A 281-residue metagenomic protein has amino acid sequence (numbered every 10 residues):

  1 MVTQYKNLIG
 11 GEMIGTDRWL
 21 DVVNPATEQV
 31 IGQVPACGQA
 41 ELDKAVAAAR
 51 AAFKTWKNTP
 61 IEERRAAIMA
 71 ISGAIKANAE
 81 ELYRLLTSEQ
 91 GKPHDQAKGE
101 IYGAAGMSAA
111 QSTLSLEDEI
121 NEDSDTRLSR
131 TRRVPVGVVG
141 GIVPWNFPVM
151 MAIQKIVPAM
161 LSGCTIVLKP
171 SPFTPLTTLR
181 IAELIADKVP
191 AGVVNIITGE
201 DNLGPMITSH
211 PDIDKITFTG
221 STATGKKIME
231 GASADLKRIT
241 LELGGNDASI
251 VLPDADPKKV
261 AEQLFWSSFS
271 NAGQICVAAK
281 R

Functional and structural regions predicted by a protein language model:
M1-R127: N-terminal Rossmann-like NAD(P)+-binding subdomain of aldehyde/semialdehyde dehydrogenases
E28, R64, L86, G163 (+3 more regions): Residue-level signal for inorganic ion chemistry
N121-P190: Conserved small-residue-rich beta-alpha loop and adjacent elements that most often cradle the phosphate/pyrophosphate
L128-S129, I196-D214: A structured beta-alpha segment of the ubiquitous adenosine-cofactor-binding alpha/beta core
I156-V157, G204, G225, K280: Generic hydrophobic/aromatic pocket-lining and core-packing "Φ" positions
V157, K215-T219: Periplasmic-binding protein-like
C164, K169-S171, T198, T219 (+1 more regions): Short beta->alpha connector loops at strand-helix junctions that form conserved, small/polar/Pro-enriched
A223-R281: ALDH superfamily catalytic-core signature
